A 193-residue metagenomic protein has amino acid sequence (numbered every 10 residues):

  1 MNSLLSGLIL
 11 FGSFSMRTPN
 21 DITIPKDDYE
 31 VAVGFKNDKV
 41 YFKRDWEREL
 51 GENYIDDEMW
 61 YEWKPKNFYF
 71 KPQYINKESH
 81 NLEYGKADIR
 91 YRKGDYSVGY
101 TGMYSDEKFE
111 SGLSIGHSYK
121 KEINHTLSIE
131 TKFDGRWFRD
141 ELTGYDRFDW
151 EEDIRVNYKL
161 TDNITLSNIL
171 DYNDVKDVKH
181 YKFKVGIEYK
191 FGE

Functional and structural regions predicted by a protein language model:
L4-W63: Short glycine/proline- and aromatic-enriched beta-strand/turn motifs that initiate or cap beta-hairpins
L8, G12, N37-F42, P65-P72 (+4 more regions): Repeated loop/turn-to-beta-strand initiation elements of outer-membrane beta-barrel proteins
S13-P19, K43-E49, Q73-K77, T101-S105 (+3 more regions): Outer-membrane beta-barrel pore domains and translocons
P19-T23, A32, E47-E49, W60 (+7 more regions): Outer-membrane beta-barrel proteins
T23-V31, N53-D57, H80-G85, F109-I115 (+2 more regions): Residues that define the transmembrane beta-barrel architecture of outer-membrane proteins
N81-E141: Detector for outer-membrane/organellar transmembrane beta-barrel domains, recognizing the amphipathic beta-strand
S128-K159, S167-I169: Outer membrane beta-barrel transmembrane domains
I154-Y158, K179-E193: Outer-membrane beta-barrel "beta-signal"
